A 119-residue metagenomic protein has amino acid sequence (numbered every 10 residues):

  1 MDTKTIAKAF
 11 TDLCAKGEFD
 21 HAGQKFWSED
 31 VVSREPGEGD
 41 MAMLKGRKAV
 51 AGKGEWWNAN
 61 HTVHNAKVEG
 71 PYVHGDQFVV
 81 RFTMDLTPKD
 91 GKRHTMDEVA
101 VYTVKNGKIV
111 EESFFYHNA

Functional and structural regions predicted by a protein language model:
M1-T5, A119: Basic/polar N-terminal segments that are highly enriched at the extreme N-terminus, encompassing both cleavable
T5-I6, D20-G75: A solvent-exposed, acidic/Ser-Thr-rich amphipathic alpha-helical stretch
W27, M84-L86, A100, Y116: Short beta-strand segments enriched in hydrophobic/aromatic residues within well-folded beta-rich domains
V32, K92, K108-V110: Residue-level signal for well-ordered, solvent-exposed loop/turn and beta-edge residues enriched in charged/polar side
E55, V80-P88: Short beta-strand segments that buttress and anchor functional surface loops
A59, L86-H94: Short, cysteine-centered beta-strand-loop-beta hairpins and adjacent loop/turn segments enriched in charged/polar
A66-Y72, T83, D97-T103: Hydrophobic/aromatic beta-strand elements that line small-molecule binding cavities or substrate pockets in beta-rich
A100-A119: Short beta-strand edge/turn micro-motifs at domain boundaries
